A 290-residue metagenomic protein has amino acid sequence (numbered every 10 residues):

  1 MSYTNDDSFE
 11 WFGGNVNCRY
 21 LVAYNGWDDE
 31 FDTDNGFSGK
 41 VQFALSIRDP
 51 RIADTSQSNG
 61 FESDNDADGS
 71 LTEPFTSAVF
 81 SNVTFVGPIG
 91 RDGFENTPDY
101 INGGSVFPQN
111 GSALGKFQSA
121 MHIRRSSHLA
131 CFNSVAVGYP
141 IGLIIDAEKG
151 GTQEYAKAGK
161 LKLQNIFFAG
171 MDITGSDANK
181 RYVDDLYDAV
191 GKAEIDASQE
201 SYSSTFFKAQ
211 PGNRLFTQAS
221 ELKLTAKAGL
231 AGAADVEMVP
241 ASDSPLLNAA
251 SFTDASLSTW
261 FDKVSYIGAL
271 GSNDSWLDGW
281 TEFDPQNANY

Functional and structural regions predicted by a protein language model:
M1-D6, E10-W27, D32-Y290: Extracellular beta-rich repeat passengers
